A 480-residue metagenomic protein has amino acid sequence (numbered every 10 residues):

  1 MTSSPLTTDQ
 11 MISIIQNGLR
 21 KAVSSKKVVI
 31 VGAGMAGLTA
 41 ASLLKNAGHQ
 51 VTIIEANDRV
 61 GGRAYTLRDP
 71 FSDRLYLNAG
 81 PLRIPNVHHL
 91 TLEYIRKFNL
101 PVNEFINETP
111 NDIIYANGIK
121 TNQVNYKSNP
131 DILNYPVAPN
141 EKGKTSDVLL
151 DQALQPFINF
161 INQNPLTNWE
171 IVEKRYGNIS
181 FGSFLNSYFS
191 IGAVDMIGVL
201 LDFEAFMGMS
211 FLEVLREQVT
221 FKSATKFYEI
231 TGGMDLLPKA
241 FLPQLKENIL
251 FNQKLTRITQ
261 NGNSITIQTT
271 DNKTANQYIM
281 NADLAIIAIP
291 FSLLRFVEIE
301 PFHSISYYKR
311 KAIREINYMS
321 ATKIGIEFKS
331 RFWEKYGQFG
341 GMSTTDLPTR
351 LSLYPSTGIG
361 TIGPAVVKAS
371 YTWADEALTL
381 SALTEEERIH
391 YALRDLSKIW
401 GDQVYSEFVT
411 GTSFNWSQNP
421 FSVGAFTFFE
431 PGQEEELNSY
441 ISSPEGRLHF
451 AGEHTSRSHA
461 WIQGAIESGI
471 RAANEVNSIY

Functional and structural regions predicted by a protein language model:
T2-G18, S264, V297, M319-S320 (+2 more regions): Conserved flavin/dinucleotide-binding core of flavoenzymes
K26-I53: N-terminal Rossmann-like FAD-binding beta1-loop-alpha1 element of flavoenzymes
K45-F71: Glycine-rich FAD pyrophosphate-binding loop
G62-H88, T109, E204-A205, L212 (+1 more regions): Glycine-rich active-site loop/strand segments that organize a redox cofactor
L77-I84, L166-R175, S223-T231, K309-N317 (+3 more regions): Active-site rim elements
R96-K97, E104-G208: Mobile amphipathic helical/loop "lid" adjacent to a hydrophobic cofactor/ligand pocket
P156-S264, D271-K273, N281, S292-E298 (+3 more regions): Active-site/ligand-binding neighborhood in enzyme catalytic cores
A285-I305: Flavin (primarily FAD) binding-site architecture
